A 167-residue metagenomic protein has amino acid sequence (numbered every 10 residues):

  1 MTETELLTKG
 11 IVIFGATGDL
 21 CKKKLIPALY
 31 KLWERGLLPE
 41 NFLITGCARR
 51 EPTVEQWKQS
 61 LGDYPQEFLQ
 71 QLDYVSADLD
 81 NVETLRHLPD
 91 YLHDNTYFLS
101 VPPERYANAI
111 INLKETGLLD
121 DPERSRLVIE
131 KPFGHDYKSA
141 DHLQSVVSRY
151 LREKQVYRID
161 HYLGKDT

Functional and structural regions predicted by a protein language model:
M1-V128, F133-T167: Secretory/organelle targeting and membrane-embedding segments
